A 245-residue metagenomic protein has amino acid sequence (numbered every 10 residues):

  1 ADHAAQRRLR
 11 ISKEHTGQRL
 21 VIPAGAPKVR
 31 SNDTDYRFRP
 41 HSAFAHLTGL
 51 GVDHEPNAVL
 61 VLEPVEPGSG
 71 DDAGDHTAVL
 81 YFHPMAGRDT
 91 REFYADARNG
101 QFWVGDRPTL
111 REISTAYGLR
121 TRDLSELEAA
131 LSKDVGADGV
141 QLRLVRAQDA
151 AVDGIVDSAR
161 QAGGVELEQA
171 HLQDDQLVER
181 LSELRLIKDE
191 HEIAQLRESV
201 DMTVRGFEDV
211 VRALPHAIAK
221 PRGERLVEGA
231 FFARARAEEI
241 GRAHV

Functional and structural regions predicted by a protein language model:
A1-G206: A composition/biophysics-driven feature that prefers long, compositionally simple stretches
D2-H3, A243-V245: Short intrinsically disordered, low-complexity coil segments enriched in acidic
G17-N32, A194-H244: Active-site cores enriched in adjacent His and Asp/Glu residues with nearby glycine-rich loops that coordinate divalent
